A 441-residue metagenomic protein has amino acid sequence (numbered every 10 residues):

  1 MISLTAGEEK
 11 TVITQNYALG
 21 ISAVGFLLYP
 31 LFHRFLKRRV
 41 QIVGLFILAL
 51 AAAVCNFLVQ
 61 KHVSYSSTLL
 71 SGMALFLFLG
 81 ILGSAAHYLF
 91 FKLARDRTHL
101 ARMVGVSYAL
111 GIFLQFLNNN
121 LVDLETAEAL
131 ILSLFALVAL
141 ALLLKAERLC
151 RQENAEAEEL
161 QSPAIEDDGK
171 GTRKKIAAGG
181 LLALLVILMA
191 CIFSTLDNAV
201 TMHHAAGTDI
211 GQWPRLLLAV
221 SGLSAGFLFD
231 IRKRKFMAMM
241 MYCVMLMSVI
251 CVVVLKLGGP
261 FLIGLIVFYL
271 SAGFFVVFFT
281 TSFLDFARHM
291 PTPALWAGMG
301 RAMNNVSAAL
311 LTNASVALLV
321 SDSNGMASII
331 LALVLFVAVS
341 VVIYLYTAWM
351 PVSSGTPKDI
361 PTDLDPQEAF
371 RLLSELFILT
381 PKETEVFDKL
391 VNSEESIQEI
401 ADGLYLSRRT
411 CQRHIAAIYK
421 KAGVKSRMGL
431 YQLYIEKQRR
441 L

Functional and structural regions predicted by a protein language model:
G25-Q41, V220-K235, L319: Helix-to-loop junctions at the C-terminal end of transmembrane segments in multipass secondary transporters
V40-F57, F236-V252: Structural signature of the two symmetry-related core transmembrane helices
S64-S84, P260-V277: Hydrophobic core of transmembrane alpha-helices in multi-pass small-molecule transporters, especially MFS/SLC-type
L79-A94, F274-M290: Intracellular juxtamembrane helix-capping segments at the cytosolic ends of symmetry-related transmembrane helices
A127-R148, G325-A348: Symmetry-related core transmembrane helices of the 12-TM Major Facilitator Superfamily/SLC fold
F236-V276: C-terminal transmembrane helical hairpin of 12-TM major facilitator-type secondary transporters
M290-S321: A late C-terminal transmembrane helix in Major Facilitator Superfamily
T362-A416, K421, Q432-L441: Helix-turn-helix DNA-binding segment
